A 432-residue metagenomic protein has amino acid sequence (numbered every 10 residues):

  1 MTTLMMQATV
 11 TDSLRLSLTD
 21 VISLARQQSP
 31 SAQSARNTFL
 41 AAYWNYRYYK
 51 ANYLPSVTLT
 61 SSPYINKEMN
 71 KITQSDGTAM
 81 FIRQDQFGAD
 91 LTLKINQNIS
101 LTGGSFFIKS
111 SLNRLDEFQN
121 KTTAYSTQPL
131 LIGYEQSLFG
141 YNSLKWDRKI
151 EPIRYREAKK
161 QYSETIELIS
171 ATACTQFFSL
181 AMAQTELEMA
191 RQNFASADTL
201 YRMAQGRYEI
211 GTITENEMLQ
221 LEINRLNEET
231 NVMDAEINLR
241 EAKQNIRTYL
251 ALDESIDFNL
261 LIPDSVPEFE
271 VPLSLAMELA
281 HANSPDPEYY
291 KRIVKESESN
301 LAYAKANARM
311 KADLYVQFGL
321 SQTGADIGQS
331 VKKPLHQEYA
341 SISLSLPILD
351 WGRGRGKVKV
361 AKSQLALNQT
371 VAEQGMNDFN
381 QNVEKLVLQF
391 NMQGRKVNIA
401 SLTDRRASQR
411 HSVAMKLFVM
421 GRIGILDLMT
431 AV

Functional and structural regions predicted by a protein language model:
M1-A8: Hydrophobic h-region of N-terminal signal peptides that target proteins for export in Gram-negative bacteria
A8-G88, S137-F139, S143-W146, I150-P152 (+8 more regions): Bacterial Sec-pathway N-terminal export signals of envelope proteins
V10-S13, S61-I132, L260-E270, A302 (+1 more regions): Small/polar, glycine/serine/threonine/aspartate-rich low-complexity segments that form flexible
L16, K149-L279, Q389, Q393: Periplasmic alpha-helical coiled-coil/stalk elements that build and connect Gram-negative outer-membrane
S23-Q33, L40-P55, T92-A124, I132-I150 (+6 more regions): A glycine-/polar-enriched beta->alpha junction
S34-Y49, T165, I169-R191, G206 (+4 more regions): Amphipathic alpha-helical coiled-coil segments
L54, L59, N307-D313, Q317-G319 (+6 more regions): Exposed, low-structure sequence patches enriched in small/polar residues
